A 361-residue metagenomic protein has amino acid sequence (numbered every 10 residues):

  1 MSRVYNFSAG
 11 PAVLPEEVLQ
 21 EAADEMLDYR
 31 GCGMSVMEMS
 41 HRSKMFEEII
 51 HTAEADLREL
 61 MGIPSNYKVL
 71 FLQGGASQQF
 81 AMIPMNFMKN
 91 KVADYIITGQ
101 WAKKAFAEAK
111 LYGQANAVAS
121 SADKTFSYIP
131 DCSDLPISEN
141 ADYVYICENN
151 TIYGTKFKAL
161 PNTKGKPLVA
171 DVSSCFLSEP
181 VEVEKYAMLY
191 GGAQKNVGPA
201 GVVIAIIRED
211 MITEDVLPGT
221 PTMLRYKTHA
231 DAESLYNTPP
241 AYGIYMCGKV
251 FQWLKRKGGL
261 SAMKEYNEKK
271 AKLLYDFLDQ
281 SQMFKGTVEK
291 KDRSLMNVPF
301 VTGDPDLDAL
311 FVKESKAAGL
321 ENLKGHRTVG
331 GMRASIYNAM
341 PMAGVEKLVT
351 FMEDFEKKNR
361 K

Functional and structural regions predicted by a protein language model:
S2-V4, A317, H326, G330-K361: PLP-dependent enzyme catalytic core of the Aspartate aminotransferase-like
R3-E54: A glycine-/small-polar-enriched, mobile loop at the entrance of the PLP active site in fold-type I
G10, A109, S120-F176: Active-site phosphate-binding strand-loop segment of PLP-dependent enzymes
P15, A193-Y275, E289, K358-K361: Active-site C-terminal subdomain of aminotransferase-like
G33-Q79, N86, Q100, E108: Conserved N-terminal alpha-helix of the aminotransferase class I/II PLP-enzyme fold
S77-V144: PLP-dependent aminotransferase-like
V169, V183-Q194, V203: Conserved active-site segment immediately N-terminal to the catalytic lysine that forms the internal aldimine
F284-S315: Conserved PLP-binding catalytic core of the aspartate aminotransferase-like
